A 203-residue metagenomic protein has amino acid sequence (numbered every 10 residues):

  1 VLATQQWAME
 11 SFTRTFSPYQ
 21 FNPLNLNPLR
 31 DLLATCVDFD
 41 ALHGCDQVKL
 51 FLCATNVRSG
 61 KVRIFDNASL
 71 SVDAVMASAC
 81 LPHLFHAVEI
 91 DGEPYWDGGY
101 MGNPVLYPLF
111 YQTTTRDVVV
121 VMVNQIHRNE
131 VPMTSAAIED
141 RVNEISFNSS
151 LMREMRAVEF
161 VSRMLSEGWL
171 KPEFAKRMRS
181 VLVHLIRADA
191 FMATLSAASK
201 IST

Functional and structural regions predicted by a protein language model:
V1-L32, N56-V57, D66-S69, E93 (+1 more regions): Non-catalytic peripheral regions of patatin-like phospholipases
R30-D40, V72, M76-A87, G98-P104: Active-site glycine-rich loop that binds ribose-phosphate moieties when present
V37-K49: A short alpha-helix-loop-beta-strand transition element characteristic of N-terminal alpha/beta dinucleotide-binding
H43-G44, F85-H86, R116-D117: Short, structured loop/turn "capping" segments at alpha-beta junctions
L50-A54: A short, Trp-centered hydrophobic/proline-enriched beta-strand micro-motif
G60-V62: Short, mixed charged/polar active-site loops that provide acid/base catalysis or chelate metal/phosphate cofactors
